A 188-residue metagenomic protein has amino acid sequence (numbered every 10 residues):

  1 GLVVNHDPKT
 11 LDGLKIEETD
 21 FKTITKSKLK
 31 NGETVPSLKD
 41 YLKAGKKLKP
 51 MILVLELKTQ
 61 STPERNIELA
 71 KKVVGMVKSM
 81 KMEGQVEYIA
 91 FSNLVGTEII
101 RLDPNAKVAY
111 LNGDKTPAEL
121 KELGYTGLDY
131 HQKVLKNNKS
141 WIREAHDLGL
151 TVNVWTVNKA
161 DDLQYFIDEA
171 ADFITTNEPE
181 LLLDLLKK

Functional and structural regions predicted by a protein language model:
G1-L2, K9-L11, T59-T62, S92-V95 (+4 more regions): Solvent-exposed loop/turn segments at secondary-structure junctions within structured extracellular/periplasmic domains
V3-N105, H146-L148: Metal-dependent phosphodiesterase/phospholipase catalytic core, i.e., the His/Asp/Glu-rich active-site region
E33, A109-K188: C-terminal active-site rim and adjoining tail of enzyme catalytic domains
